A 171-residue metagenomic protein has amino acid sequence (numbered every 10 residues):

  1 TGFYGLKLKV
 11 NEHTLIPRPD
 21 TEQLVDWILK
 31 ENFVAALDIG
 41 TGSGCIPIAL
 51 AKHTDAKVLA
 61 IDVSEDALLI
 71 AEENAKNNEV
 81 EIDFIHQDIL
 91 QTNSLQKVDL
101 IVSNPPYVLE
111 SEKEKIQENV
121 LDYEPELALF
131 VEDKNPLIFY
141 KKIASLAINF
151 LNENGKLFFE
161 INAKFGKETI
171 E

Functional and structural regions predicted by a protein language model:
T1-K30: Conserved AdoMet
N11-E12, I85, I161: A secondary-structure boundary/capping signal
P17, A67, P136, Y140: Conserved donor sugar-nucleotide recognition element shared by glycan-biosynthetic enzymes
P17, P105-P106, P125, E153: Proline-centered helix-kink/hinge sites
Q23-K115, K142, K164: Conserved SAM/SAH cofactor-binding pocket of Class I
L50, V120, I143-A147: Class I S-adenosylmethionine-dependent transferase superfamily signal
Y107-I138: Mobile active-site "lid"/loop adjacent to the S-adenosyl-L-methionine
D133-E171: Conserved Class I SAM-dependent methyltransferase catalytic core
